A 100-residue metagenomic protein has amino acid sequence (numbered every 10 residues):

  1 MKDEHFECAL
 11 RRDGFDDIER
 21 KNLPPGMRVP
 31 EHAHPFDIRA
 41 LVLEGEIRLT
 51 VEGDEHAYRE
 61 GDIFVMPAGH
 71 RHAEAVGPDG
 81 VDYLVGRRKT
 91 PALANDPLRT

Functional and structural regions predicted by a protein language model:
M1-R20, P30, D96-T100: A short, N-terminal "cap"/entry segment at the start of jelly-roll beta-barrel domains of the cupin/DSBH fold
E7, R28-H34, V51, A75-V76: Short histidine-centered beta-strand/loop micro-motifs that create catalytic or ligand/metal-coordination sites
D17-H34, A68: Conserved short histidine dyad/triad with adjacent acidic residue
N22, A33-L49: Short, conserved beta-strand element in jelly-roll/cupin
P25, E44-R48, E55, K89-A92: Short, charged/polar surface micro-motifs in flexible loops or helix N-caps
E52-A68: Short acidic-glycine-tyrosine-enriched beta hairpin
A68-L93: Ligand-binding loop in jelly-roll beta-barrel domains
